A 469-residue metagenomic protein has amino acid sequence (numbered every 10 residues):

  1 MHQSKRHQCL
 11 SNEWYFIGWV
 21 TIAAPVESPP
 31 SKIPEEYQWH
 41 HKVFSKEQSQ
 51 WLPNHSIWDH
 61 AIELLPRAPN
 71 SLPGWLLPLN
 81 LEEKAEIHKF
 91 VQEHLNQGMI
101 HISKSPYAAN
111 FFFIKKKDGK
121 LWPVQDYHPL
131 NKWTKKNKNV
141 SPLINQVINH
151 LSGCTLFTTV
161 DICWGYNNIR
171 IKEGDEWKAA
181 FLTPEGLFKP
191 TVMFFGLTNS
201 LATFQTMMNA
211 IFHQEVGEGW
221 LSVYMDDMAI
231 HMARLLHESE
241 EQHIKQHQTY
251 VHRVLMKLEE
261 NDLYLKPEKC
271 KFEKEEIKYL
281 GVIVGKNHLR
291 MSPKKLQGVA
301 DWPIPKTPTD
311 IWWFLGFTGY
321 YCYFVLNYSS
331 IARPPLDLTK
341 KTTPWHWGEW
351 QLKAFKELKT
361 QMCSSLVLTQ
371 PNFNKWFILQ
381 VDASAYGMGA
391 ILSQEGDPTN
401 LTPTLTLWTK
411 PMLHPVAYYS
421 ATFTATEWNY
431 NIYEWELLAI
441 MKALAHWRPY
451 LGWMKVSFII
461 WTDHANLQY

Functional and structural regions predicted by a protein language model:
S4, S11-K455, I459, N466-Y469: Retroelement reverse transcriptase polymerase core
